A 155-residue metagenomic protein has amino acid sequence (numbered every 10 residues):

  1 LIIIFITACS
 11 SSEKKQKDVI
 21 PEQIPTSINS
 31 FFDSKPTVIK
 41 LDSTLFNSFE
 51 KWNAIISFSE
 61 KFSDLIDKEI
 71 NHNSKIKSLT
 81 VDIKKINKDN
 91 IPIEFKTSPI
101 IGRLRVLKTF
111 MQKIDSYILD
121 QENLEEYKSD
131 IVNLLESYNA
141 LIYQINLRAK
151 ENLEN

Functional and structural regions predicted by a protein language model:
L1-I2: Sec-dependent signal peptide recognition, specifically the positively charged N-region followed immediately by
F5-A8: C-terminal motif of bacterial Sec signal peptides marking the signal peptidase cleavage site
S11-S74: Immediate post-signal-peptide N-terminus of mature secreted/exported proteins
N47-N155: Intrinsically disordered, glycine/charged-rich N-terminal periplasmic/extracytoplasmic linker segments that lie
